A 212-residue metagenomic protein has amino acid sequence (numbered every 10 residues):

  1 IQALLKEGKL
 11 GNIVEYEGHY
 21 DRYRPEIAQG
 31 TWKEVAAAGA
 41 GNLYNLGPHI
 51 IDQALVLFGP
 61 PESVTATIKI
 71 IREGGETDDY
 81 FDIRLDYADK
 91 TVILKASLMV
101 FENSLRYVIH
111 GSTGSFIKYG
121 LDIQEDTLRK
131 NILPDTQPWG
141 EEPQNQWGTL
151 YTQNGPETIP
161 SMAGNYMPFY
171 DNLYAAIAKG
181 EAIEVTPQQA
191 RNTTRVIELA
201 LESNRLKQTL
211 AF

Functional and structural regions predicted by a protein language model:
I1-G74, K207: Predominantly a Rossmann-like dinucleotide-binding segment in NAD(P)-dependent oxidoreductases
E17-G18, T65-A66, I93-A96, H110: Short beta-strand segments
P48, K95-N103: Glycine-rich phosphate/pyrophosphate-binding beta-alpha loops
I50-I51, Y166, Y170-D171, I197-E198: A general structural signal for well-ordered alpha-helical segments in protein cores
G75-Y80: A short, glycine/Asx- and small/polar-enriched loop/turn that sits immediately N-terminal to a beta-strand
I83-D89, I109-G111: Active-site beta-strand termini and strand-to-loop segments that position acidic
V108-E184, Q188, F212: C-terminal glycine/acidic-rich active-site capping loop/insertion
V196-L206: Short arginine-rich
